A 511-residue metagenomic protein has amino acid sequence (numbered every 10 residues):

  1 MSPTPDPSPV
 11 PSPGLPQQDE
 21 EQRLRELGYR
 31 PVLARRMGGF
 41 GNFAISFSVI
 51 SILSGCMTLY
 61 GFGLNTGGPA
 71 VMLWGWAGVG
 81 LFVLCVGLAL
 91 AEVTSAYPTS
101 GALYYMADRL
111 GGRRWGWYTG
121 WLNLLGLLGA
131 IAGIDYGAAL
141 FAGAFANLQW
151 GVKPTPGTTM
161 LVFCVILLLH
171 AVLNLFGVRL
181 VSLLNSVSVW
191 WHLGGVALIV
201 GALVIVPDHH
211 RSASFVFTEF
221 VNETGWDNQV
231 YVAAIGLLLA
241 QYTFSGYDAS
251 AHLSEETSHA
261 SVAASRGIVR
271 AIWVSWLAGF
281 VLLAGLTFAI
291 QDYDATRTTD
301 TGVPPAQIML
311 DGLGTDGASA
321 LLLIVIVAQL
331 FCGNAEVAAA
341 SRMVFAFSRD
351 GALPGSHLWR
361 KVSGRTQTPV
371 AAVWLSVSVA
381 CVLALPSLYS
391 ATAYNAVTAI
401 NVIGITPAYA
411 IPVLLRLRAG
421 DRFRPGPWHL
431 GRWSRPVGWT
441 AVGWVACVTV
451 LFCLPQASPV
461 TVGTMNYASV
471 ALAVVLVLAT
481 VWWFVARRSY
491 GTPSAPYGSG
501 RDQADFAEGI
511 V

Functional and structural regions predicted by a protein language model:
M1-M37, V413-V437, P455-V511: Terminal cytosolic tails of multi-pass membrane transporters, especially the segment immediately following the final
G55-Y60, L173-V178, D316-G317, V379-A396 (+2 more regions): Transmembrane helix-loop junctions in multi-pass membrane proteins
T58-L59, N65, G75, L84-L167 (+6 more regions): Hydrophobic transmembrane alpha-helices that form the core helical bundles of multi-pass secondary transporters
F62-M72, A146-G157, V178-V189, A320-I324 (+3 more regions): Transmembrane helix-loop boundary segments of multi-pass membrane transporters
M72-L73, Q149-T158, V187-S319: Helix-loop-helix junctions that connect adjacent transmembrane segments in multi-pass membrane transporters
Y104-R109, R114, D135-L161, G195-L198 (+4 more regions): Helix-loop-helix connectors at the membrane interface of multi-pass transporters/channels
Y105-A107, G112, A144-W150, E223 (+3 more regions): TM-loop-TM module centered on a large, flexible mid-protein loop between adjacent transmembrane helices in multi-pass
T158-H210, F215, S245, I268-W273 (+5 more regions): Membrane-interface loop-to-helix entry segments
